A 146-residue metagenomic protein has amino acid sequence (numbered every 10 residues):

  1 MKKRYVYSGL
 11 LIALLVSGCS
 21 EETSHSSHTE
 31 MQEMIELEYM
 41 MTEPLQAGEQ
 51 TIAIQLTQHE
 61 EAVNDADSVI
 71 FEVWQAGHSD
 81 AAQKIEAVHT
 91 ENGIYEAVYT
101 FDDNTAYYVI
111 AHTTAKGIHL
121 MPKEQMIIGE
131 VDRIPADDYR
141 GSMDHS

Functional and structural regions predicted by a protein language model:
M1-Y7: Bacterial N-terminal signal peptides that target proteins for export
L15-G18: C-terminal motif of bacterial Sec signal peptides marking the signal peptidase cleavage site
E21-T42, K116-S146: Extracytoplasmic/periplasmic copper-protein system
Q46-E60: Beta-strand-rich structural segments
A47-E49, G93, D103-Y107: Short tyrosine-centred short linear motifs in exposed loops/low-complexity segments
E61-E72, G77-Q83: Short flexible loop/turn segments that cap and initiate beta-strands
Y107-A115: Short, aromatic- and glycine-rich surface loops/edge beta-strands on solvent-exposed regions
